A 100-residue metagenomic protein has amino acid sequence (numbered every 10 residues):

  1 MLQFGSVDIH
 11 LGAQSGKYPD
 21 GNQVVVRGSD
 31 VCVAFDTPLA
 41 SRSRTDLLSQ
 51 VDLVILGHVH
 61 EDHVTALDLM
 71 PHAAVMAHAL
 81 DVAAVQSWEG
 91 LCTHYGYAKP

Functional and structural regions predicted by a protein language model:
M1-D46: Conserved beta-strand hairpin/beta-sheet module of binuclear metal-dependent hydrolase folds, prominently
D20, R42-P100: Active-site HxH/HxHxD metal-binding segment of metal-dependent hydrolases
